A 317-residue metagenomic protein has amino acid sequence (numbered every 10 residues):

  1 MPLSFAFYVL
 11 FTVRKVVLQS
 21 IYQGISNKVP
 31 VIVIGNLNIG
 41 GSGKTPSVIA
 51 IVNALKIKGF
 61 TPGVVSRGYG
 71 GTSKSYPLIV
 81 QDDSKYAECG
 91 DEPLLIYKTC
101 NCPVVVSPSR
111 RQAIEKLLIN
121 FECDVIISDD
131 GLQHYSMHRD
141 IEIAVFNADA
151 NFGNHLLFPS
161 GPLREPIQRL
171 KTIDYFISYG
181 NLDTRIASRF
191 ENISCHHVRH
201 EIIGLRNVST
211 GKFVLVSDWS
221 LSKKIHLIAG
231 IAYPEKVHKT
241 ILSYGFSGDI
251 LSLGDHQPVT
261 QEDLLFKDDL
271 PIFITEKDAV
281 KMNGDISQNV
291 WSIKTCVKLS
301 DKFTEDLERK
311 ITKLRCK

Functional and structural regions predicted by a protein language model:
M1-V29, I39, H256-D263, P271: N-terminal leader/targeting and accessory segments in enzymes
A6, T45, I96, D129 (+3 more regions): Residue-level signal for inorganic ion chemistry
K15-D82: Walker A (P-loop) phosphate-binding motif
V31-V33, I127, I143-V145, I177 (+2 more regions): Structural motif
F60, F121-C123, R139, S222 (+1 more regions): Short, high-confidence coil segments that cap the C-terminus of an alpha-helix and link into the following beta-strand
Y69, S75-R189: Phosphate/Mg2+-binding loops and adjacent switch elements in nucleotide/diphosphate-handling enzyme cores
N151-F273: C-terminal accessory "lid"/substrate-recognition subdomains
D269-P271, K277-K317: Generic C-terminus detector
